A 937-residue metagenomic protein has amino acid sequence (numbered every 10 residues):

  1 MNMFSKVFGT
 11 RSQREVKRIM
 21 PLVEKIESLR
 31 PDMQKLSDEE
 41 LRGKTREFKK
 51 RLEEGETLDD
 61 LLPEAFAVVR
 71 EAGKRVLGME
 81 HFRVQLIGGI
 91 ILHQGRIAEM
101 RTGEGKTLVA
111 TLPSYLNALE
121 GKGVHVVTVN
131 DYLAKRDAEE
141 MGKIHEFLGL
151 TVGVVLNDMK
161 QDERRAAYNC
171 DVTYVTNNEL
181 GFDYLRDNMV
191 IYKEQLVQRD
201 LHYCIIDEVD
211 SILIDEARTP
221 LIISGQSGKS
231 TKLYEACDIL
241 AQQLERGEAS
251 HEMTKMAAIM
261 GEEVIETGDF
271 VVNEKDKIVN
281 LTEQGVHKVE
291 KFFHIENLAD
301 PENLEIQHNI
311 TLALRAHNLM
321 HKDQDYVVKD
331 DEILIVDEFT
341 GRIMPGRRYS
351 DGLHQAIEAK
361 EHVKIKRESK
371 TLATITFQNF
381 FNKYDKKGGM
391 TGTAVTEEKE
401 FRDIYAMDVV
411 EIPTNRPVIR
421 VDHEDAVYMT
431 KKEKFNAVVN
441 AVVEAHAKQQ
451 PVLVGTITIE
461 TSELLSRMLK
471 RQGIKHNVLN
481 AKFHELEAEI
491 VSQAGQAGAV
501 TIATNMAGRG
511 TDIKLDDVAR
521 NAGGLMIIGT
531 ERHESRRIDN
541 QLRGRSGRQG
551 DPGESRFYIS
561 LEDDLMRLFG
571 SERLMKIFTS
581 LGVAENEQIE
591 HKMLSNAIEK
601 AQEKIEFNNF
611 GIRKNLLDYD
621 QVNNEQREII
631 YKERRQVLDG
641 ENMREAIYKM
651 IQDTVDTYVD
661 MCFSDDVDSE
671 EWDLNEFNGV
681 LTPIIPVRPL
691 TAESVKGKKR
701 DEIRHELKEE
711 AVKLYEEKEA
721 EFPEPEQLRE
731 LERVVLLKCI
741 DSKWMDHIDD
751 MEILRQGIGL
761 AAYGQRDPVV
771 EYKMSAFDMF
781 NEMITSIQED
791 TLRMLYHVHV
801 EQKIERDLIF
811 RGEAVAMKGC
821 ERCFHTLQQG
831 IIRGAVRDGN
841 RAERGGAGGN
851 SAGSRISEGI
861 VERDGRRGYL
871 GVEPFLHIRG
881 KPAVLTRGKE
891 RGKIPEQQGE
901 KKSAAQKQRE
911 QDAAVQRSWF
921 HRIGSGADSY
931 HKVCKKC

Functional and structural regions predicted by a protein language model:
M1-G582, K632, Y648-K649, D653 (+1 more regions): Conserved P-loop NTPase motor core
T10-P21, Q898, A905, R909-E910 (+1 more regions): Basic, mixed-charge low-complexity alpha-helical segments
H125, H476, H747, I878 (+1 more regions): Histidine-centered active-site/metal-ligand motif
Y326-L334, T340-R347, Q549-G550, F557 (+3 more regions): Extended, charged helical/alpha-beta scaffold domains that provide interaction surfaces
C823, C934-C937: Cysteine-centered motifs
F824, E873-L876, F920, Y930: Intrinsically disordered, low-complexity cationic segments
G871-P874, A913, K932-K935: Cys/His-enriched microdomains
R909-A927: Charged, low-complexity alpha-helical linker segments
